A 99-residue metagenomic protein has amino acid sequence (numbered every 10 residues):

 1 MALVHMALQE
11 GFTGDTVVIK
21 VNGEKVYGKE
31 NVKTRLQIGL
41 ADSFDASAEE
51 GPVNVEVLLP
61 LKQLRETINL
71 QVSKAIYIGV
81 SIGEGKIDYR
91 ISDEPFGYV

Functional and structural regions predicted by a protein language model:
M1-V99: Terminal leader/tail segments of proteins
